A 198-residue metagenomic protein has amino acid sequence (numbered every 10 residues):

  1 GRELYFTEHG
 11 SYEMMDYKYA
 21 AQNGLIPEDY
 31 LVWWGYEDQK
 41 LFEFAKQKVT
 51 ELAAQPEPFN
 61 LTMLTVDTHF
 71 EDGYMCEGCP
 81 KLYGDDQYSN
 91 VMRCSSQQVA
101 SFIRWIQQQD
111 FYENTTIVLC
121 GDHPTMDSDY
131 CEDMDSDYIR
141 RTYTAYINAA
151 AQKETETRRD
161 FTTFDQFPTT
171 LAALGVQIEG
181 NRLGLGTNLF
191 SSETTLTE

Functional and structural regions predicted by a protein language model:
G1-E198: Solvent-exposed soluble domains appended to multi-pass membrane proteins
